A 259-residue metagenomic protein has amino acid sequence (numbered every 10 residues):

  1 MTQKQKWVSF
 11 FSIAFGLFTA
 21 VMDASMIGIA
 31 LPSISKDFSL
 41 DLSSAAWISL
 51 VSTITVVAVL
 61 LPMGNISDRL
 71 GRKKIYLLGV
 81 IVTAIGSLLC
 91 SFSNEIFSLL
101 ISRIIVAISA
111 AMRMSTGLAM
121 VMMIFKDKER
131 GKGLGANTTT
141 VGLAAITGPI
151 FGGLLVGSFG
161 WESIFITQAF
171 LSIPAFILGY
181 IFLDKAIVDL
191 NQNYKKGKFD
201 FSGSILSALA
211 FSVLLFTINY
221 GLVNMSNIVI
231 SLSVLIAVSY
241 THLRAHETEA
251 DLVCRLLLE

Functional and structural regions predicted by a protein language model:
M1-K185: Transmembrane-helix bundle of Major Facilitator Superfamily
S25, T55, T241, E247-T248: Ser/Thr-centric signal marking residues that sit in or immediately flank functional binding/regulatory motifs
S158-E247, R255: Hydrophobic transmembrane-helix bundles of small-molecule transporters
